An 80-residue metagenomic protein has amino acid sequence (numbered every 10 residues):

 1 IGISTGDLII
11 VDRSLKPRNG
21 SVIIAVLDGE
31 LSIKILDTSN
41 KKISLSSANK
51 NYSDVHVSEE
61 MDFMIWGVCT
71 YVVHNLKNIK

Functional and structural regions predicted by a protein language model:
I1-K80: Acidic/glycine-rich C-terminal interaction modules and beta/coil loop segments that lie outside canonical DNA-binding
